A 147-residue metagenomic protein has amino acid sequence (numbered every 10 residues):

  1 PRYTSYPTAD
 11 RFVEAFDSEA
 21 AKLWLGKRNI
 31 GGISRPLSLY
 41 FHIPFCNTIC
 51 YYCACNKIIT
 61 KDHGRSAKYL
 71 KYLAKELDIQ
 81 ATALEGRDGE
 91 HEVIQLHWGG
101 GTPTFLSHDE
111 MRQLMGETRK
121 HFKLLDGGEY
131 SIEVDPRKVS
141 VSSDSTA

Functional and structural regions predicted by a protein language model:
P1-L37, G89-E90: Flexible, acidic/Gly-rich N-terminal and inter-domain linker regions that tether and position cofactor-handling modules
Y3, H42, C55-N56, G101-P103: Generic secondary-structure boundary/loop-capping signal
W24, I49-Y52, F122: Bulky hydrophobic/aromatic packing residues
P36, I58, D78-A147: Conserved SAM/AdoMet-binding glycine-rich loop
P36-L70: Canonical Radical SAM [4Fe-4S] cluster-binding loop centered on the CxxxCxxC motif and its immediate flanking residues
K68-I79: A non-catalytic, amphipathic alpha-helix used as a structural packing/dimerization or gating element in enzyme scaffolds
